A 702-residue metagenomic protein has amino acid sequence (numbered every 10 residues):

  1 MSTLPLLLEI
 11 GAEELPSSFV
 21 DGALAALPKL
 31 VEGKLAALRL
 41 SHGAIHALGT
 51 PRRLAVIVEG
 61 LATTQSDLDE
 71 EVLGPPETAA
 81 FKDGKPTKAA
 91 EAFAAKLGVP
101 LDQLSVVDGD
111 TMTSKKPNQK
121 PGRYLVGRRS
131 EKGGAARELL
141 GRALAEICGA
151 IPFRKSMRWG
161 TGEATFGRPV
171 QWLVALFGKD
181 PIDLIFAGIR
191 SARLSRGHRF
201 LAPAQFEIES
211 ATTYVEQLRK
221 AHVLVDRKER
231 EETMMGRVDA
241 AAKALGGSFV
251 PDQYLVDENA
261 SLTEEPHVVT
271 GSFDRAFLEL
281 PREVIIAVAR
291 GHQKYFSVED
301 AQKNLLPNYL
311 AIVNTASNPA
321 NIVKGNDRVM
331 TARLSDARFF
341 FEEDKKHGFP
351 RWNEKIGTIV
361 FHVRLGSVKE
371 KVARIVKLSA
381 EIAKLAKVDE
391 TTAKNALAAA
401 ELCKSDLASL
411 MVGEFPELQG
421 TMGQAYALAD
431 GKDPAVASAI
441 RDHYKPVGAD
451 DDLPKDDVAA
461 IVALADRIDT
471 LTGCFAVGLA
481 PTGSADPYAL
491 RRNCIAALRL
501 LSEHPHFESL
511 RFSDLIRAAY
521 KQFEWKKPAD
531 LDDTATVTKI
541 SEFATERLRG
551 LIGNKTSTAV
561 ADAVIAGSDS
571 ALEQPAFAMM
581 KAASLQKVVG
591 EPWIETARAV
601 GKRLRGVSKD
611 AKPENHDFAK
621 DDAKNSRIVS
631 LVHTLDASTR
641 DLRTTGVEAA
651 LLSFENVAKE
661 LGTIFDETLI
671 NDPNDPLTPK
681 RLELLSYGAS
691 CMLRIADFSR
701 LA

Functional and structural regions predicted by a protein language model:
M1-A702: Amphipathic alpha-helical "coupling" segments that flank catalytic cores
